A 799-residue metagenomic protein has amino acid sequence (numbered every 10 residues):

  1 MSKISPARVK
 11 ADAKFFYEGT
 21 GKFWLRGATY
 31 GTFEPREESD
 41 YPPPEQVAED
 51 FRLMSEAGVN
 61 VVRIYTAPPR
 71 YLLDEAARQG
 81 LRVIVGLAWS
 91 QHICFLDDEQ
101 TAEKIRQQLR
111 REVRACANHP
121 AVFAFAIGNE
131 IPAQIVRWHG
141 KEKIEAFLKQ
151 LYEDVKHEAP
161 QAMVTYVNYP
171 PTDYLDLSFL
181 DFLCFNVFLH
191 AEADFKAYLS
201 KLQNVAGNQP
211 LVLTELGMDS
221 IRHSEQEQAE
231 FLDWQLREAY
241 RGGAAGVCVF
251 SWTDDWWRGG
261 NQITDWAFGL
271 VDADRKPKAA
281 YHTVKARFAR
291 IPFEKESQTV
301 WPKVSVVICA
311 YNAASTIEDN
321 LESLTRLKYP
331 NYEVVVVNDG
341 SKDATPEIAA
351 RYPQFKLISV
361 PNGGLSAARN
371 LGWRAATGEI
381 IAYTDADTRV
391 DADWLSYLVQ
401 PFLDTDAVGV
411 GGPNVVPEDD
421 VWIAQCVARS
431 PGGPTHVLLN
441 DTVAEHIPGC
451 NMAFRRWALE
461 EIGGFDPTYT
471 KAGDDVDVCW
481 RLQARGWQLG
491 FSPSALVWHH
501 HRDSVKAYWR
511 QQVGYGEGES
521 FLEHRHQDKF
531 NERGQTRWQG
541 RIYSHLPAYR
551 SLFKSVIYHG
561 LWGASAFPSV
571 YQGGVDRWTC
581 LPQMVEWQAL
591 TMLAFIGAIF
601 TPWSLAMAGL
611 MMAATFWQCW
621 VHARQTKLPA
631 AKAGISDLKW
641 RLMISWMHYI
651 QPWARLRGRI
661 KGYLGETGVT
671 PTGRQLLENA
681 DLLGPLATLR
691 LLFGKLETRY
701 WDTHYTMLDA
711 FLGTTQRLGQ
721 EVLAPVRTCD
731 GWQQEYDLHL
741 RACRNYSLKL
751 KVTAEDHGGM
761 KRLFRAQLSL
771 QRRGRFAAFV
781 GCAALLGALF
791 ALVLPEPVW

Functional and structural regions predicted by a protein language model:
Y17-L180: Active-site mouth of glycoside hydrolases
R137, E142-G242, G269-V271: Extracellular glycoside hydrolase catalytic/binding regions
F250-V300: Aromatic-rich peripheral "rim/lid" segments of glycoside hydrolase catalytic domains that contact and position glycan
E322-N331: Short, acidic, metal-binding catalytic loop of nucleotide-sugar glycosyltransferases
S323, N338-P346, T388: A conserved acidic beta->alpha catalytic loop
I381: Short aromatic/hydrophobic "clamp" motif used to bind/position activated sugar donors
R389-A424, Q488, S494, H500: Conserved donor NDP-sugar-binding/catalytic core segment of glycosyltransferases
G412-P413, V427-E445, E460: Short, flexible, basic/aromatic active-site loop/helix in glycosyltransferases
